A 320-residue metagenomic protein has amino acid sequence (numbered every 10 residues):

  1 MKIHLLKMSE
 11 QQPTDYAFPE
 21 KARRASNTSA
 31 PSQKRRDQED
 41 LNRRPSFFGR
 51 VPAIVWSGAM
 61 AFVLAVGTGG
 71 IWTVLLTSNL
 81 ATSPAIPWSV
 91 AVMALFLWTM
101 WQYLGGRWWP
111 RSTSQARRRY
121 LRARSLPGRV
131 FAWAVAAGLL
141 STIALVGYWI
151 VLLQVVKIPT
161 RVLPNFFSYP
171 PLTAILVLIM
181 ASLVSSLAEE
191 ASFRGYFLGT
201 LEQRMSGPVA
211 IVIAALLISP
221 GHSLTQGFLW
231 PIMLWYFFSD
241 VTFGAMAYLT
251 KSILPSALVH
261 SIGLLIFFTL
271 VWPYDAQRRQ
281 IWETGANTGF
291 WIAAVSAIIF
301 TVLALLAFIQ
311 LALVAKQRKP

Functional and structural regions predicted by a protein language model:
K2-R44: Low-complexity, intrinsically disordered extramembrane tails and loops of integral membrane proteins
I54-Q115, W133-A134, V295-I298: Alpha-helical transmembrane segments in multi-pass membrane proteins
V55, A59, F131-A136, I175-I179 (+3 more regions): Hydrophobic alpha-helical transmembrane segments
V66, P231-A286: Functionally important transmembrane alpha-helices
L75-I86, Q115-A188, Q203: Juxtamembrane helix-loop-helix connectors linking adjacent transmembrane helices in multi-pass membrane enzymes
A188-I213, Y248-S252: Membrane-interface helix/loop boundary segments of multi-pass membrane proteins
H222-W230: Membrane-interface helix caps and helix-loop-helix hairpins in membrane proteins
S261-P320: C-terminal membrane module of polytopic membrane proteins
